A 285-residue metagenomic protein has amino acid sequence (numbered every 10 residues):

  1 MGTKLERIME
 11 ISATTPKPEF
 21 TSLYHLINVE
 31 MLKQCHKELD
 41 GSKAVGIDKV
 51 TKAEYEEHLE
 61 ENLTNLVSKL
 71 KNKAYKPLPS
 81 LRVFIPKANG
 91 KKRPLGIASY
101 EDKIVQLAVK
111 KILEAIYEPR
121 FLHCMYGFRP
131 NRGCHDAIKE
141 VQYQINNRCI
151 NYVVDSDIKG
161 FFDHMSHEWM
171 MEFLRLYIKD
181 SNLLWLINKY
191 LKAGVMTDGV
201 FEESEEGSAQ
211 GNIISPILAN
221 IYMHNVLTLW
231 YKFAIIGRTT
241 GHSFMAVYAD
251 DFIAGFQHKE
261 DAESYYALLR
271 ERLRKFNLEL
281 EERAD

Functional and structural regions predicted by a protein language model:
M1-L23: Charged, compositionally biased N-terminal leader segments and the immediate start of the first structured element
E30-P86, K92: Phosphate/adenylate-binding "loop-and-lid" substructures adjacent to NTP/NAD/dNTP-binding pockets in NTP-dependent
C35-L39, A108, L186-L191: Short alpha-helical scaffolding segments that buttress acidic/His motifs in well-ordered protein cores
I47, Y100, K111, S156-I158 (+1 more regions): Residues immediately flanking
K69-F84, A88, R120-D285: Conserved polymerase palm-domain catalytic core
P94-S99: Conserved phosphate-binding loops in nucleotide/dinucleotide-binding enzymes
E101-A108, I150-Y152: Duplex nucleic acid-engaging cores and interfaces of nucleic-acid transaction enzymes
L107, K111-C124: Electropositive, glycine- and tryptophan-enriched low-complexity nucleic-acid-binding patches
